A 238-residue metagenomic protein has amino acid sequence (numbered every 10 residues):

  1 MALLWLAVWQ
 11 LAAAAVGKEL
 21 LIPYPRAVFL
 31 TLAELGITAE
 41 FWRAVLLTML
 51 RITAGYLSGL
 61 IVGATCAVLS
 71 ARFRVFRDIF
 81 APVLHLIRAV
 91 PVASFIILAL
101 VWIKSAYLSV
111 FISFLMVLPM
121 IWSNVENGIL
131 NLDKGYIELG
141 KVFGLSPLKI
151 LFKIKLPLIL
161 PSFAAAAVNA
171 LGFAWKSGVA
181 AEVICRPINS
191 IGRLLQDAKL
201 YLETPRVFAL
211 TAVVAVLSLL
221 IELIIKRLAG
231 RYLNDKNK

Functional and structural regions predicted by a protein language model:
M1-V16: N-terminal signal-anchor transmembrane alpha helix
A15-L57: Periplasmic/extracellular loop-to-transmembrane helix junction in inner-membrane transport proteins
A54-L84: Transmembrane-helix boundary motif in ABC transporter permease subunits
R74, P161, A165, F208-K238: C-terminal transmembrane helix and the adjacent membrane-cytosol boundary/short C-terminal tail of inner/organellar
H85-M120, N127: Generic hydrophobic transmembrane alpha-helix motif, especially the helices
V101, I129, S177-V214, N237-K238: Glycine-rich helix-loop "coupling/hinge" segments at transmembrane-helix boundaries in multipass transporters
F111, L115, P147-A180, A209 (+2 more regions): Transmembrane alpha-helices
N124-F163: Short cytoplasmic-facing helical segments at TM-TM junctions of multi-pass membrane proteins
